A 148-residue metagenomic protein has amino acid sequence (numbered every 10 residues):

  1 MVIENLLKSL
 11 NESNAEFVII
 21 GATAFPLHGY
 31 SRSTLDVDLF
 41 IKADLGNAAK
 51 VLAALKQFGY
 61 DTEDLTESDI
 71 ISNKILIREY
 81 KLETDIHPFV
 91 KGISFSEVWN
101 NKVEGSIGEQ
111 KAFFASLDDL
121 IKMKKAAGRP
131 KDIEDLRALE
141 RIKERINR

Functional and structural regions predicted by a protein language model:
M1-R148: Compositionally biased terminal segments of proteins
